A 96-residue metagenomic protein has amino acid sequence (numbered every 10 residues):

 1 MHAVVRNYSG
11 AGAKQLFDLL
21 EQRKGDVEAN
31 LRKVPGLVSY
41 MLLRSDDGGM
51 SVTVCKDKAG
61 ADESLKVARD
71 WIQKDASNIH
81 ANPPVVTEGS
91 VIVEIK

Functional and structural regions predicted by a protein language model:
M1-M50, K56-D70, S77-K96: Short S/T/G/P-rich N-terminal loop/turn motif that feeds into the first structured element of a domain
